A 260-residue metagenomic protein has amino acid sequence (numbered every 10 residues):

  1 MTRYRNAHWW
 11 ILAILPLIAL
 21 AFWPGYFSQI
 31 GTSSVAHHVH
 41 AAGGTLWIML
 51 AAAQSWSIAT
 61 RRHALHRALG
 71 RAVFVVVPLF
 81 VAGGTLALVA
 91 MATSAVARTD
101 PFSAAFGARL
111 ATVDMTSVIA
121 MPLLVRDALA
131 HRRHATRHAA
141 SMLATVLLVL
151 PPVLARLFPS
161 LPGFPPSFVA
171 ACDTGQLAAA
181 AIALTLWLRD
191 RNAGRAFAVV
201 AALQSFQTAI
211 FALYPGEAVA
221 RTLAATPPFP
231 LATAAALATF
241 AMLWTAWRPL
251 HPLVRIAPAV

Functional and structural regions predicted by a protein language model:
M1-V260: Alpha-helical membrane insertion/targeting regions
